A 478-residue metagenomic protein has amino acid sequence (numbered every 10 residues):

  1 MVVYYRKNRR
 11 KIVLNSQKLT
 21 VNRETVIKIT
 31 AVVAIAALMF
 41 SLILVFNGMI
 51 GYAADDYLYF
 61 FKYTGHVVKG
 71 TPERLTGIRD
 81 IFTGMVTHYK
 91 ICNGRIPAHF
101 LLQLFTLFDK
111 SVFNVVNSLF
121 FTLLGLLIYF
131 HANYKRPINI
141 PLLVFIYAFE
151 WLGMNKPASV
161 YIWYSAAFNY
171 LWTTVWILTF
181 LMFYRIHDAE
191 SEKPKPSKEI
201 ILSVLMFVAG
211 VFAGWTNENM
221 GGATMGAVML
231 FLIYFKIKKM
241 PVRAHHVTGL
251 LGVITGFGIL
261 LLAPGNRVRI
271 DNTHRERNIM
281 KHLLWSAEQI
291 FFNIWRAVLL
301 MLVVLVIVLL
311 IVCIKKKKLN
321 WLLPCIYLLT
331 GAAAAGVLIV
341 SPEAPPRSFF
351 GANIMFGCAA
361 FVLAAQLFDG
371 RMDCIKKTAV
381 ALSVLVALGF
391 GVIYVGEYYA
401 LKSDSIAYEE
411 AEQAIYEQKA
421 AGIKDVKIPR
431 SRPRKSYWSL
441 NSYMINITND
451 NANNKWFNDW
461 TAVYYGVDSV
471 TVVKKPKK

Functional and structural regions predicted by a protein language model:
Y4, N15-K90, Q103-L126, A132-P141 (+1 more regions): Intrinsically disordered, polar/acidic, low-complexity terminal segments
I27-L42, P141-A148, L205-V208, T248-G256 (+1 more regions): Alpha-helical transmembrane segments
I29-T30, K135-F145, K198-L202, P241-L250 (+2 more regions): Membrane-interfacial loop-to-transmembrane alpha-helix junctions, especially the N-terminal start
V45-L107, V115, Y164, G210-K317 (+3 more regions): Transmembrane catalytic cores of multi-pass membrane glycosyltransferases and polysaccharide-assembly enzymes
F121-A132, W176-D188, G226-I233, V303-L310 (+1 more regions): Transmembrane alpha-helical segments
I140-D188, W295-M301, A333-L363: Membrane-interface micro-motifs in multi-pass membrane enzymes
I186-V211: Short hydrophobic alpha-helices at membrane interfaces in multi-pass membrane enzymes
I200-L202, F368-I393: Signature aromatic-anchored transmembrane alpha helix within multi-pass, membrane-resident enzymes that catalyze glycan
